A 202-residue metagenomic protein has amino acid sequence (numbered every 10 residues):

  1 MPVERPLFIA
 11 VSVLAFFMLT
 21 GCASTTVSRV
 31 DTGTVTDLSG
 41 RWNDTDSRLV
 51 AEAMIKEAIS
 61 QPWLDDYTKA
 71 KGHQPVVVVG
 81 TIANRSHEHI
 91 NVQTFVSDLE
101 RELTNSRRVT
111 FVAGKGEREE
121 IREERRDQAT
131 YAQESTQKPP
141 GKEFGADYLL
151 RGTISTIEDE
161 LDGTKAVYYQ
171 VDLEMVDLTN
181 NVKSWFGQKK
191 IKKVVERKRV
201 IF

Functional and structural regions predicted by a protein language model:
M1-A10: Bacterial N-terminal signal peptides that target proteins for export
M18-G21: C-terminal motif of bacterial Sec signal peptides marking the signal peptidase cleavage site
A23-T26: Bacterial signal peptide processing site
V30-A53: Post-signal peptide N-terminal segment of mature Sec-exported envelope proteins
A53, E57-T130, N180-F186: N-terminal segment of the mature soluble domain
A53-E57, V76-I82, Y131-E160: A short, hydrophobic beta-strand-centered structural micro-motif
D172-M175, V182: C-terminal binding/interaction regions
K190-K193: A short acidic/small-residue loop/turn micro-motif
